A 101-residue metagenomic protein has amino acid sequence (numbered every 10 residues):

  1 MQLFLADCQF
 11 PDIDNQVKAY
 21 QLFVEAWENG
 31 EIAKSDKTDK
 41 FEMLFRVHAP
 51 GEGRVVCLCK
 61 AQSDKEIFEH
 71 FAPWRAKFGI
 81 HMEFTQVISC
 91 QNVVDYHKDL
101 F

Functional and structural regions predicted by a protein language model:
M1-R54, Q62-E69, I88-F101: Short S/T/G/P-rich N-terminal loop/turn motif that feeds into the first structured element of a domain
F78-C90: Conserved short beta-strand edge segments in small beta-sheet-based binding/regulatory domains
